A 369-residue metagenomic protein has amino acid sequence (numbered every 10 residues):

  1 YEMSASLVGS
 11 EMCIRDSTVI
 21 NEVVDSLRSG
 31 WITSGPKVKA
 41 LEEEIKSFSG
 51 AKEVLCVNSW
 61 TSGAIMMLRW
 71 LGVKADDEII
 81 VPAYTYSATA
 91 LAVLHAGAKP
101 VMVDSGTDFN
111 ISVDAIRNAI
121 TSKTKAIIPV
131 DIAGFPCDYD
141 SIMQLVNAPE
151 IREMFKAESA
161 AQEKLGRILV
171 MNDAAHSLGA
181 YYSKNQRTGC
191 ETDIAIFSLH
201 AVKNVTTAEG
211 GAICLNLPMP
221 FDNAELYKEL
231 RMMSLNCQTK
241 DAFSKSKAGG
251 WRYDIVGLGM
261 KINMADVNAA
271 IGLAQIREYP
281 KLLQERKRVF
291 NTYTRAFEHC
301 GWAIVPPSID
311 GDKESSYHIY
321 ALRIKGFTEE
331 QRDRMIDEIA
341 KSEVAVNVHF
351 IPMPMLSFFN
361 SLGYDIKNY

Functional and structural regions predicted by a protein language model:
Y1-G9, C13-I14: Single conserved hydrophobic/aromatic residue that forms the stacking wall/gate of nucleotide- or nucleobase-binding
R15-I32: Glycine-rich phosphate-binding segment of PLP-dependent enzymes
W31-E78, A92-L94, K99-M102, E150-K156: Phosphate-binding glycine-rich loop
K39-E43, A51-K52, A126-V130, F135-M143 (+2 more regions): PLP-dependent aminotransferase class I/II
I65-I128, I339: Conserved PLP-anchoring active-site segment centered on the Schiff-base-forming lysine
L91-V93, R187, V267: Hydrophobic/aromatic ligand-binding patch that stacks against planar heteroaromatic rings of cofactors or nucleotides
D108-T207, A212-I213, L217-M219: Active-site phosphate-binding strand-loop segment of PLP-dependent enzymes
